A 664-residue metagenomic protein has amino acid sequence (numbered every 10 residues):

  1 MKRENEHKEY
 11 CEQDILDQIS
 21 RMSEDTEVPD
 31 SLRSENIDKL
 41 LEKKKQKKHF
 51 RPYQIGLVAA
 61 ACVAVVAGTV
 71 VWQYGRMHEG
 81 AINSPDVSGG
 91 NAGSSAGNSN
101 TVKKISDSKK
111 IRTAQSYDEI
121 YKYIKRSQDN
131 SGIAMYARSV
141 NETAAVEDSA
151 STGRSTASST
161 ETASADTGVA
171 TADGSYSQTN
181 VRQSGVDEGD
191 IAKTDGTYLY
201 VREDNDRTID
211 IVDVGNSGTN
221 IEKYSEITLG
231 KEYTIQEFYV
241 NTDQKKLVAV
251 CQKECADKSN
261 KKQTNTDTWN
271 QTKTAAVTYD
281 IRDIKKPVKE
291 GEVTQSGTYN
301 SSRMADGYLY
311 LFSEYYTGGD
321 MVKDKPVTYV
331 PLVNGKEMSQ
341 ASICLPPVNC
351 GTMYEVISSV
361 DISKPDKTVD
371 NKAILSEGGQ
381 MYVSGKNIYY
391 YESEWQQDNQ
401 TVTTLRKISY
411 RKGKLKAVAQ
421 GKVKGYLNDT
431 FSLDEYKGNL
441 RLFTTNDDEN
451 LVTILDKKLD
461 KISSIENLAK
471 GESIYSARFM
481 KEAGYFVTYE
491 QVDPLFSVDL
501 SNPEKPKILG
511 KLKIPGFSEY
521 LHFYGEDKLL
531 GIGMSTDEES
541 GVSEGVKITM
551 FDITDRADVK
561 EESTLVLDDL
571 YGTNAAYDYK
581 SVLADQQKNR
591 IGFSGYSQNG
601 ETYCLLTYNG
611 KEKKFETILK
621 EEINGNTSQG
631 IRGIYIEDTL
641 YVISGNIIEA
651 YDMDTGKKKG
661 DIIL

Functional and structural regions predicted by a protein language model:
M1-H49: Disordered, charged N-terminal biogenesis/targeting segments of membrane/secreted proteins
K8, G56-V58, A67, I465 (+1 more regions): Generic secretory/membrane-interface signal
D17, A59-A67, S88, E147: N-terminal non-cleavable signal-anchor helices
R33-I37, M77-L664: Beta-sheet-rich non-transmembrane sensory/scaffold domains
R33-K44, I55-I82: Single-pass transmembrane signal-anchor helices and their membrane-water interface zones
H49-I55: Bacterial N-terminal signal peptides that target proteins for export
